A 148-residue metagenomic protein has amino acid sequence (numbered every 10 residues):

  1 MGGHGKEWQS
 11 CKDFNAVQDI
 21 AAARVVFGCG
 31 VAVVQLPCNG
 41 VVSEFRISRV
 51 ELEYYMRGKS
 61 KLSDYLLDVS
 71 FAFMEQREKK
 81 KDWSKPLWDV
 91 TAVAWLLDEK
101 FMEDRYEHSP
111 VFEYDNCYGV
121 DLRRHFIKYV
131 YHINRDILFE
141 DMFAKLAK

Functional and structural regions predicted by a protein language model:
M1-C11: Class I SAM-dependent methyltransferase SAM-binding "motif I" and its flanking Rossmann-like core
F14-A21, V25, V33-K148: Conformational coupling and interaction surfaces
G28: Histidine/acidic residue-rich metal-binding segments in metalloenzymes
